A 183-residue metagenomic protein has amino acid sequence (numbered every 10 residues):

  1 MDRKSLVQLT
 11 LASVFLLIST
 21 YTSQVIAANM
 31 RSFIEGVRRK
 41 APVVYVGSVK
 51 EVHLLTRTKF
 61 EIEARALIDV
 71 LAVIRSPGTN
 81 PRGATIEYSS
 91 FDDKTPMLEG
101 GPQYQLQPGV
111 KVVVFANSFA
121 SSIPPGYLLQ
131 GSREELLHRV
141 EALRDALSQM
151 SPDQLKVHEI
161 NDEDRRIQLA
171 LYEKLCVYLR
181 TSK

Functional and structural regions predicted by a protein language model:
M1-L11: Bacterial N-terminal signal peptides that target proteins for export
T10-T20: Bacterial N-terminal signal peptides
Y21-K183: Transition segments tied to proteolytic processing and entry into folded domains
